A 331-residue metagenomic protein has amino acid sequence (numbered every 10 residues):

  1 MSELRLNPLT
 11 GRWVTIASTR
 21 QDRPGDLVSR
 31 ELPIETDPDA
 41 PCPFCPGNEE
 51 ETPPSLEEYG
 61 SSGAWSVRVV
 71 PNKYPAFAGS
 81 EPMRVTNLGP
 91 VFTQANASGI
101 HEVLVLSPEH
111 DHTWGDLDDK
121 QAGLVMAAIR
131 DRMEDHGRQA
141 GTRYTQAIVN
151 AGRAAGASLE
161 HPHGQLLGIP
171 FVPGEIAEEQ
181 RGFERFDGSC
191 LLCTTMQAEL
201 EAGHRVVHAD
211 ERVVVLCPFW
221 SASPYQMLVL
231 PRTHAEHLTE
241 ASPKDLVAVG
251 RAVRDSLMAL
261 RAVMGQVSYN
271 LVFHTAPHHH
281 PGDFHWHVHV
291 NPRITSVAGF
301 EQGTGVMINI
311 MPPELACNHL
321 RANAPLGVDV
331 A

Functional and structural regions predicted by a protein language model:
M1-A331: HIT superfamily nucleotide-processing domains
